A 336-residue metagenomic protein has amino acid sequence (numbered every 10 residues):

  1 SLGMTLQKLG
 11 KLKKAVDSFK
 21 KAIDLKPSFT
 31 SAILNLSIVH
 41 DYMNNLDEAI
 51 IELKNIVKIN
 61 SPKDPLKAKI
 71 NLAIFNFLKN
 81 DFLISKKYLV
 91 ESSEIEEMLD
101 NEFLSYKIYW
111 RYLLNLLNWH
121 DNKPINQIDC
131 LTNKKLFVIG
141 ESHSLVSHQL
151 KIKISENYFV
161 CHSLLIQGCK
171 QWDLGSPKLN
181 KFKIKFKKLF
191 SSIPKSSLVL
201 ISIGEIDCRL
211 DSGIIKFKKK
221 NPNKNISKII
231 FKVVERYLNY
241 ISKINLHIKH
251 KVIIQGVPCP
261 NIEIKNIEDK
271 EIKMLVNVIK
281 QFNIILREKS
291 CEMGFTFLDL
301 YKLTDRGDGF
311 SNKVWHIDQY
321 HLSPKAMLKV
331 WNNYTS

Functional and structural regions predicted by a protein language model:
D41, E292, N312-S336: Histidine-centered active-site loop/cap adjacent to the catalytic His in serine esterases/O-acetyl transfer systems
L136-K232: Conserved SGNH/GDSL esterase-like catalytic core that processes O-acyl groups on lipids and polysaccharides
I262-L300, M327: Substrate-gating cap/lid alpha-helix
